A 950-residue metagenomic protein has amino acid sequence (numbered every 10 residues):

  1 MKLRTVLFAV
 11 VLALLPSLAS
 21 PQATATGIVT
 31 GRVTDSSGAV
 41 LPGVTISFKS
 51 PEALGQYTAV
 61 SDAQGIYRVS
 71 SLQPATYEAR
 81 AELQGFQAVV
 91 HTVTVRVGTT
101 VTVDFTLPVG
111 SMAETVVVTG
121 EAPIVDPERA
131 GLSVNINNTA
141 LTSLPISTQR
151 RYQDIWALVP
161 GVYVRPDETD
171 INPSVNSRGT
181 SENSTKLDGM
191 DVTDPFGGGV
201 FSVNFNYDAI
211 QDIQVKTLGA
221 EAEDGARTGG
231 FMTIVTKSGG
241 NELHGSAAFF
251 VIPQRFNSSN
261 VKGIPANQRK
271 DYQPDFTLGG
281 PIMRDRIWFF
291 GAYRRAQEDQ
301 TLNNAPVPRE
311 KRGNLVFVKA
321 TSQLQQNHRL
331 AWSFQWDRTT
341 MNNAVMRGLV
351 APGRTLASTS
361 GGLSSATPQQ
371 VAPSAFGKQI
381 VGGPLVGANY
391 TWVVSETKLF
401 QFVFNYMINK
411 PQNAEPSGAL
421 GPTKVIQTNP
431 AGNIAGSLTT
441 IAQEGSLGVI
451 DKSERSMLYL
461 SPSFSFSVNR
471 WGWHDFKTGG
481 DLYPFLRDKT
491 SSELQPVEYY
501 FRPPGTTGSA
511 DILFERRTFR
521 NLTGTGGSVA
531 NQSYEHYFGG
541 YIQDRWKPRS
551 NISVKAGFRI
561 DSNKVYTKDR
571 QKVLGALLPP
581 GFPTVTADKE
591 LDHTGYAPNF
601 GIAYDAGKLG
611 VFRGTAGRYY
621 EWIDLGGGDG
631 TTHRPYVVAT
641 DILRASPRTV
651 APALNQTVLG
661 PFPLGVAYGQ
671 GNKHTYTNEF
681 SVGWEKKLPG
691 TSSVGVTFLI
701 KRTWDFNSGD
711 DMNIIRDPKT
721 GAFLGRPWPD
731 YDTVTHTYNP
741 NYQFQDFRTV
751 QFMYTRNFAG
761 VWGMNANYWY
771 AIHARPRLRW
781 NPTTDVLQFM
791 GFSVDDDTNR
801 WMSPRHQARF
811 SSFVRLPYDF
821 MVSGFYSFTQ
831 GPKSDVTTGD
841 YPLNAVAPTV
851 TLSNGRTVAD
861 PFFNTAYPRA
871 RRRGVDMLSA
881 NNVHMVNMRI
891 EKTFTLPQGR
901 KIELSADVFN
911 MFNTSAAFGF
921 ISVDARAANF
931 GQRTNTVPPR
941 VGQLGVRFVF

Functional and structural regions predicted by a protein language model:
K2-N137, D191, N206-D208: Periplasm-facing N-terminal accessory domains of Gram-negative outer-membrane beta-barrel systems
D62, F86-S238, P253-K262, D271-G280 (+2 more regions): Periplasmic N-terminal accessory/gating domains of Gram-negative outer-membrane beta-barrel systems
R165, A435-L438, K568-A597, G601-Y738 (+4 more regions): Solvent-exposed loop/turn elements at secondary-structure boundaries
H244, N267-N343, G377-M407, R559 (+1 more regions): Transmembrane beta-barrel wall of Gram-negative outer-membrane proteins
R312, Q326-Q543, P579-P583, D711 (+2 more regions): Replace "related TpsB outer-membrane translocases also match" with "some related outer-membrane beta-barrels such as
G695-V836: Gram-negative outer-membrane beta-barrel transporters
D819-Q898, E903: Extracytoplasmic gating/loop element in the C-terminal half of outer-membrane beta-barrel translocons and assembly
S879, A916-F950: C-terminal beta-signal and terminal closure region of outer-membrane beta-barrel proteins
